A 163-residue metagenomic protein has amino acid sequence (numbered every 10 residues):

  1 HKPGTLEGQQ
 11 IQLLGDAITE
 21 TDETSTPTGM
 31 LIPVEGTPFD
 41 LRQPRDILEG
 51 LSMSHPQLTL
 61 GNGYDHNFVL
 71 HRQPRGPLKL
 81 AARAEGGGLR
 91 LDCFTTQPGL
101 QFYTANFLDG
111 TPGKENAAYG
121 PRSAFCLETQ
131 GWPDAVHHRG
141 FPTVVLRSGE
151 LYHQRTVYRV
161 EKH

Functional and structural regions predicted by a protein language model:
H1-H163: An exposed, glycine/acidic-rich loop-and-rim segment of catalytic or binding clefts
